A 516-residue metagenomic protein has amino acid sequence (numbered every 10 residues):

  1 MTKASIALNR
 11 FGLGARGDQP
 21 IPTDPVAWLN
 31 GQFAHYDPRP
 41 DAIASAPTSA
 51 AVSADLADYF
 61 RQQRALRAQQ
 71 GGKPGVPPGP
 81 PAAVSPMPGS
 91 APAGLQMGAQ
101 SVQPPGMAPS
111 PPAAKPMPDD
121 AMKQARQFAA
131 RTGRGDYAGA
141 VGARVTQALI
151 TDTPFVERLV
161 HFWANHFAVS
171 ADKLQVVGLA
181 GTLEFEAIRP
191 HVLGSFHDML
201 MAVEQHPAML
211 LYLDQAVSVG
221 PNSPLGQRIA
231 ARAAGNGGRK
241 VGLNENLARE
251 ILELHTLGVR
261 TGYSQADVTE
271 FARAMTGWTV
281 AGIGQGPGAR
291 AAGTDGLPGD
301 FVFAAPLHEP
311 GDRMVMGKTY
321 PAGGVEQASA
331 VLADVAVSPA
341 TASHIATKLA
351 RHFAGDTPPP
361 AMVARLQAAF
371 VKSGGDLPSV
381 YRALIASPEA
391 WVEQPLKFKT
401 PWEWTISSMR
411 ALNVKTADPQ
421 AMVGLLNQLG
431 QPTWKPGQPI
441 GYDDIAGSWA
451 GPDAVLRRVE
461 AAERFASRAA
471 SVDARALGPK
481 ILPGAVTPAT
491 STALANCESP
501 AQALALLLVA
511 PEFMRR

Functional and structural regions predicted by a protein language model:
S5-P20, N30, I43-A46, A50-A54 (+5 more regions): Flexible, low-complexity segments enriched for small/polar residues
G12, H166-F167, H255: Short, histidine-centered active-site or binding-site loop motifs used for metal coordination, general acid-base
G17-T182, A187-H191, A216, S223-N236: N-terminal accessory alpha/beta regions
A93, S101-P104, A108, P112-R126 (+4 more regions): Active-site substrate-binding loop specific to GH73 endo-beta-N-acetylglucosaminidase modules in bacterial autolysins
